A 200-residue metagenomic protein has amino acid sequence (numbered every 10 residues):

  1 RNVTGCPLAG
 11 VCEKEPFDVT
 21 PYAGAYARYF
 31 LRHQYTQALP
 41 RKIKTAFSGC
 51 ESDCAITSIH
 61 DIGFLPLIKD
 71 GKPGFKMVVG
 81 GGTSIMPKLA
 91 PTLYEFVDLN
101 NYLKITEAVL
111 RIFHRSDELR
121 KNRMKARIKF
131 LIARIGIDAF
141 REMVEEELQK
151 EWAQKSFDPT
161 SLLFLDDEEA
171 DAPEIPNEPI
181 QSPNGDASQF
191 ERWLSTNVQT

Functional and structural regions predicted by a protein language model:
R1-T200: Peripheral terminal and linker regions in Fe-S/redox and tRNA-modifying enzymes
